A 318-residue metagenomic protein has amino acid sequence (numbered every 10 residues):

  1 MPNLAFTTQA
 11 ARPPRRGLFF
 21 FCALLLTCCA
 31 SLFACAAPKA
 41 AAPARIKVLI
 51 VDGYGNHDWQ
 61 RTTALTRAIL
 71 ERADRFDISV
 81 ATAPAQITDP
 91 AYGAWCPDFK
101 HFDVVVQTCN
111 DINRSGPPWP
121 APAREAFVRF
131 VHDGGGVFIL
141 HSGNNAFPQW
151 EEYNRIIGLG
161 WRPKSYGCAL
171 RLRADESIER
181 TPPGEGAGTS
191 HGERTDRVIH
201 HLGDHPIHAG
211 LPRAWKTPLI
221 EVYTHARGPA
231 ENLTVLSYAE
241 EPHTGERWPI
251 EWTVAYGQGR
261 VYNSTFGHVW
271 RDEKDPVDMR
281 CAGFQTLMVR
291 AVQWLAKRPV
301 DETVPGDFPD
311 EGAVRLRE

Functional and structural regions predicted by a protein language model:
M1-R16: N-terminal secretory signal peptides that target proteins for export/translocation
F19-S31: Bacterial N-terminal signal peptides
C29-A44: Bacterial Sec-dependent signal peptides at the C-terminal "C-region" and cleavage site
A41-I46, R61, R72, P242-W248 (+1 more regions): Extracellular ligand-binding/catalytic regions of CAZymes and related secreted enzymes and adhesion modules
R45-F147: Helical hinge/lid and interdomain linker segments adjacent to catalytic or ligand-binding clefts that mediate domain
G53-N56, H141, P182-A187, H191-T195 (+1 more regions): Active-site rim elements
R67, V128, N154, H208 (+1 more regions): Non-transmembrane alpha-helical segments in soluble domains of secreted/periplasmic/extracellular proteins
L140-H243, V304-E318: An acidic, glycine-rich "communication" segment
